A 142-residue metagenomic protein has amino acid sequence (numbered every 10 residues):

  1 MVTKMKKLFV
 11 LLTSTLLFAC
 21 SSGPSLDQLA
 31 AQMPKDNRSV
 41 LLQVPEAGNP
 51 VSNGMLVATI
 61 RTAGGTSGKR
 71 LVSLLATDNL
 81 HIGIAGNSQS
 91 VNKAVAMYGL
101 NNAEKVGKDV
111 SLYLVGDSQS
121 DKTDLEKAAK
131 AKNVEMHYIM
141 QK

Functional and structural regions predicted by a protein language model:
M1-K4: N-terminal secretory signal peptides that target proteins for export/translocation
K6-L11: Sec-dependent signal peptide recognition, specifically the positively charged N-region followed immediately by
L16-A19: C-terminal motif of bacterial Sec signal peptides marking the signal peptidase cleavage site
S21-P24: Bacterial signal peptide processing site
Q28-N49: Post-signal peptide N-terminal segment of mature Sec-exported envelope proteins
Q43-G48, G83-S90, L114-S118, M140-K142: Structural motif
S52-S111: Mature extracytoplasmic domains of secretory-pathway proteins
V115-K142: C-terminal partner/receptor-binding element of secreted or periplasmic proteins
